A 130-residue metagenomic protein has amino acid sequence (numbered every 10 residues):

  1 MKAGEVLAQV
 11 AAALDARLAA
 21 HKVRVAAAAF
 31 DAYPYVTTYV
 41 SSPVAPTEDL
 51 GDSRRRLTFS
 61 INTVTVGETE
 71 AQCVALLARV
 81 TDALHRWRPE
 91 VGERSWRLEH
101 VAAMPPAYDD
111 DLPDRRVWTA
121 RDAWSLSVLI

Functional and structural regions predicted by a protein language model:
M1-A11, N62-C73: Short N-terminal helix-initiation segments at or just after the protein's N-terminus
M1-G51, W87-R97: Small/polar-rich, solvent-exposed N-terminal microdomains that initiate assembly or binding
P46-E48, A71-C73, I130: Short acidic, gly/pro-rich beta-turn/loop elements at beta-sheet edges and active-site/ligand-binding grooves
S53-A71, R116-V128: Oligomerization/assembly interface segments of phage tail-like spikes and tubes
F59, A71-R79, W96-H100: Low-complexity, flexible helical/coil segments
G67-P89: Mid-chain, well-packed structural core segment of small domains
D82-I130: Acidic-leaning, charged glycine-interspersed low-complexity segments
